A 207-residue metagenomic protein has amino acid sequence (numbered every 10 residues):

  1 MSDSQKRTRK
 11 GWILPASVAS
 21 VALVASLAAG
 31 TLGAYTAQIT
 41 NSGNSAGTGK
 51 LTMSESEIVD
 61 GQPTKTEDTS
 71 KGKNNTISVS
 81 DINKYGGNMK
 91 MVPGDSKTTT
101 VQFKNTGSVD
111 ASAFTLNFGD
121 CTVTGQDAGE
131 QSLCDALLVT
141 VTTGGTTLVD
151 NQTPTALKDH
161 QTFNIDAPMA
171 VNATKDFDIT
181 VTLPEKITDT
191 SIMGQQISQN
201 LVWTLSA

Functional and structural regions predicted by a protein language model:
S2-A207: Long, small/polar-residue-biased beta-strand-and-loop interaction regions
